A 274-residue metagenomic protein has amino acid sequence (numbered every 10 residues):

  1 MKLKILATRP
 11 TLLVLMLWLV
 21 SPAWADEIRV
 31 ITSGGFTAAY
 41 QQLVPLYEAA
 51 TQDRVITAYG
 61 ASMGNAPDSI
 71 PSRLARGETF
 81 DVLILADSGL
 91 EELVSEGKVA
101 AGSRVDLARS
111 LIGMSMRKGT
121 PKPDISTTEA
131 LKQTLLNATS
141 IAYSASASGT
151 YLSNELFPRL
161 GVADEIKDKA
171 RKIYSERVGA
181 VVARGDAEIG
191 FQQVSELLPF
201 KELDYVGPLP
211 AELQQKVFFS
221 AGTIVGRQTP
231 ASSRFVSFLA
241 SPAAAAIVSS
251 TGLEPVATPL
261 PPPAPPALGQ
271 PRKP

Functional and structural regions predicted by a protein language model:
M1-A7: N-terminal secretory signal peptides that target proteins for export/translocation
A7, L19, L268-P271: Compositionally biased, intrinsically disordered/low-complexity regions enriched for serine, proline and threonine
R9-P22: Bacterial N-terminal signal peptides
W24-D68, A75-T79, D87-E96, A101 (+2 more regions): Exported/periplasmic ABC-transporter solute-binding proteins
